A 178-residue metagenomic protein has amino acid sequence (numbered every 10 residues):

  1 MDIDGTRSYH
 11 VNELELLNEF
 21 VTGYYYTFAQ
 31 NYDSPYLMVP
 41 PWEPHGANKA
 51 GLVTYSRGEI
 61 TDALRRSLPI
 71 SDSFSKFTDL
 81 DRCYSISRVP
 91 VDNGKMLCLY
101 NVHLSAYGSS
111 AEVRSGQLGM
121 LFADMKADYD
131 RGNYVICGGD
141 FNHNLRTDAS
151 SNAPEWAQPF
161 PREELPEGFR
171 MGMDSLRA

Functional and structural regions predicted by a protein language model:
M1, V102, G138-D140: Active-site flanking residues adjacent to catalytic metal/cofactor-binding acidic residues
D2-M96: Structured beta-strand-rich core segments of catalytic domains in phosphoester-bond hydrolases
I3-T6, S34-Y36, A106-S109, N142-D148: Active-site environment of divalent metal-dependent phosphoester hydrolases
E15-L16, H45-A47, D72-F74, S105-A106 (+2 more regions): Short, low-complexity, polar/charged sequence segments that are solvent-exposed and flexible
T78, V89-S115: Metal-dependent phosphoester/phosphodiester hydrolase catalytic core
S109, V113-A178: Metal-dependent phosphoesterases centered on the DNase I-like endonuclease/exonuclease/phosphatase
